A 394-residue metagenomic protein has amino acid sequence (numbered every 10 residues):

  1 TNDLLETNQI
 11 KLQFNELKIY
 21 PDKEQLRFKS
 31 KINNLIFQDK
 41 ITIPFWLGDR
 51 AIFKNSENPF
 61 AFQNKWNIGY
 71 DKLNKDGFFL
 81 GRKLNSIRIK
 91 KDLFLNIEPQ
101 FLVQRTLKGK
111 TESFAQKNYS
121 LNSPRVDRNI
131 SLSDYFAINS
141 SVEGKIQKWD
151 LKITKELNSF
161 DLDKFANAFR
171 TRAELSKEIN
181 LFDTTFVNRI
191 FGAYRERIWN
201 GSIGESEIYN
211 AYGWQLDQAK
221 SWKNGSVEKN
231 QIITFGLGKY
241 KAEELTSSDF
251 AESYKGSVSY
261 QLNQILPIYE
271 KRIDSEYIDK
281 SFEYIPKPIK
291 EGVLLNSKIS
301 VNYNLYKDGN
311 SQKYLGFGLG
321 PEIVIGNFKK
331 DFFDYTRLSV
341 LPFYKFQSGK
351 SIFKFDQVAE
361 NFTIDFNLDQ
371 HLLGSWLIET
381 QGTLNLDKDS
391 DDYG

Functional and structural regions predicted by a protein language model:
T1-G394: Long, low-hydrophobicity, solvent-exposed regions enriched in small/turn-prone and acidic residues
